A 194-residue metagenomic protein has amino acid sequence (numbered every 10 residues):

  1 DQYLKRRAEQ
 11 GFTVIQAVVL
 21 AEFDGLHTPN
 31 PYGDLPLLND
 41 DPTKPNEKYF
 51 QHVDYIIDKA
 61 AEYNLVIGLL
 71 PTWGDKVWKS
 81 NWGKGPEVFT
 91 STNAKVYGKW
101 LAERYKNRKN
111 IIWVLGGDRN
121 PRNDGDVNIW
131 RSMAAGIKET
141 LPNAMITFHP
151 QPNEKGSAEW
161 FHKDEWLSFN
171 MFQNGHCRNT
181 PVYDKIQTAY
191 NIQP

Functional and structural regions predicted by a protein language model:
D1-P181: Active-site mouth of glycoside hydrolases
